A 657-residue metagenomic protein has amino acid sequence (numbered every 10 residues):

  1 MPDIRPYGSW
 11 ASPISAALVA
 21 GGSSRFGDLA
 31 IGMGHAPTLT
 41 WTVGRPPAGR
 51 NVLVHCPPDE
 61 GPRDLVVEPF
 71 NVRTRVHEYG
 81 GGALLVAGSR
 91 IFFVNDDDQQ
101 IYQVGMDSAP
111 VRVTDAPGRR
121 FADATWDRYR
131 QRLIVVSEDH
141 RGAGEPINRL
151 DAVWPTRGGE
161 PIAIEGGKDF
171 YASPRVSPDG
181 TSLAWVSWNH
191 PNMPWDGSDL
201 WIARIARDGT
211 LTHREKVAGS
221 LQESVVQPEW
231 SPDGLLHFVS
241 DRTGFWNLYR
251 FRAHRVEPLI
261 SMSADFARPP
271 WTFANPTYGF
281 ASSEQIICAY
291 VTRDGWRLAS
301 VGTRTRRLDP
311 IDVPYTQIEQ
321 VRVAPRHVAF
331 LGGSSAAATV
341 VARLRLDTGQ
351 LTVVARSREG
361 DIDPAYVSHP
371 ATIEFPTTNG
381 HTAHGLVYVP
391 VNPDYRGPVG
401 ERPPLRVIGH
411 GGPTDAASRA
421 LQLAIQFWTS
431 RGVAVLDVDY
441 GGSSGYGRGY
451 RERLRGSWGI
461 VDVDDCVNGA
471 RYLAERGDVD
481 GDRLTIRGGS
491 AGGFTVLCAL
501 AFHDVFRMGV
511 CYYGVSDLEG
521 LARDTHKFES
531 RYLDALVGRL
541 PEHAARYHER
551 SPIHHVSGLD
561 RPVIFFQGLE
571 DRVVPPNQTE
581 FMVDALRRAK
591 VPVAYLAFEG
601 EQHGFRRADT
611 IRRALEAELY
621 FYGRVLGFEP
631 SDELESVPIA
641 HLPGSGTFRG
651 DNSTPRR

Functional and structural regions predicted by a protein language model:
M1-R25, P57-Y79, V104-R120, L150-A172 (+6 more regions): Multi-bladed beta-propeller domains
G27-A30, A36, V43, R50-N51 (+12 more regions): Non-catalytic accessory segments flanking enzyme active sites
M33-H35, V86-G88, D127-Y129, P178-D179 (+3 more regions): Residue-level detector of Asp-centered blade-edge/turn motifs that repeat once per structural unit in beta-propeller
L39, I91, L133, L183 (+3 more regions): Hydrophobic beta-strand positions that form the internal "hydrophobic ladder" of WD40/Gbeta-like beta-propeller blades
V43-V52, V72-E78, F93-I101, D115-F121 (+11 more regions): A flexible loop/linker signature enriched in serine peptidases of the S9 family
I91-M106, P110, A122-W126, R130-L133: Hydrophobic or amphipathic alpha-helical targeting/insertion segments
R141, P191, S357-D482, G489 (+1 more regions): Cap/lid segment of the alpha/beta-hydrolase catalytic domain
Y440-R657: Active-site-proximal cap/loop segments of hydrolase catalytic domains
